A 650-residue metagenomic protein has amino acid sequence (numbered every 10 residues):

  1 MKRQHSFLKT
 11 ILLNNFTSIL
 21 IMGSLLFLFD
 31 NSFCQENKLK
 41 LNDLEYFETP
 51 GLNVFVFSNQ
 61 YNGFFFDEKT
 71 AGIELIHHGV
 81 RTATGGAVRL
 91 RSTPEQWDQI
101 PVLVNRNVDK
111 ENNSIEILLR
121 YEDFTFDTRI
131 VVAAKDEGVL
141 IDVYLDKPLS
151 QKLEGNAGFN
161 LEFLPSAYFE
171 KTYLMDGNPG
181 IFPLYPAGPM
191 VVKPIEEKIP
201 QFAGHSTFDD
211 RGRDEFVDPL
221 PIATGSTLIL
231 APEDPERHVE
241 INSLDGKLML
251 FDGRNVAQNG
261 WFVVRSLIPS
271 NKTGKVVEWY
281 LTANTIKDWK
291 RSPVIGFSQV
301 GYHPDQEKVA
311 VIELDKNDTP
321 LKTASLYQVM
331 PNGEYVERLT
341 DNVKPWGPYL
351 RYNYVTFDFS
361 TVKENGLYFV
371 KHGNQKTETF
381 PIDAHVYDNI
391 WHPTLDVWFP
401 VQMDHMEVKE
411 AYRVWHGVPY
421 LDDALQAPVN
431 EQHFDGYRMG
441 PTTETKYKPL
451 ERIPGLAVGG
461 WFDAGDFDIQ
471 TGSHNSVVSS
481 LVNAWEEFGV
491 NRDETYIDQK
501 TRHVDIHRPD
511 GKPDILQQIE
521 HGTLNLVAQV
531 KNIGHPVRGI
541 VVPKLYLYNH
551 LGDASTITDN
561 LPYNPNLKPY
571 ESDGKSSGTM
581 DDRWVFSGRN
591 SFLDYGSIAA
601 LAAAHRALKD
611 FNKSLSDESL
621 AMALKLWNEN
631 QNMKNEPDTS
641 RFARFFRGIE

Functional and structural regions predicted by a protein language model:
E36-D43, Y144-D234: Polysaccharide-binding surfaces and accessory modules of carbohydrate-active proteins
V88-L149: Extended, loop-rich substrate-binding clefts of extracytoplasmic carbohydrate-active enzymes
R213-W289: Beta-strand-rich recognition/accessory modules
W289-D305, K376-G472, S476: An acidic-aromatic substrate-binding cleft motif
V294-T323, Y327-H385: Ligand-binding face of N-terminal immunoglobulin V-set domains in extracellular IgSF glycoproteins
A310-I312, H372, V478-R508, N525-N532 (+1 more regions): Well-ordered alpha-helical scaffold segments within catalytic/enzyme domains
H385-K409, L516-G534, L620-D638: Long, well-ordered core segments of solenoidal/helical folds
G459-A464, A528, H535-E650: Active-site lining segments of carbohydrate-active enzymes
